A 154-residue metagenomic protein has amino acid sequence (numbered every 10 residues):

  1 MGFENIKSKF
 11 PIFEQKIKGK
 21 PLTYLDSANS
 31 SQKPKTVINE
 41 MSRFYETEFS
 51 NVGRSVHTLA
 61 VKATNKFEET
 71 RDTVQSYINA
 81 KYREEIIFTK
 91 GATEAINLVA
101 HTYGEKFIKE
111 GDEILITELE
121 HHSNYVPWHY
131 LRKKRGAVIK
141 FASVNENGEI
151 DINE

Functional and structural regions predicted by a protein language model:
M1-E154: Pyridoxal 5′-phosphate
